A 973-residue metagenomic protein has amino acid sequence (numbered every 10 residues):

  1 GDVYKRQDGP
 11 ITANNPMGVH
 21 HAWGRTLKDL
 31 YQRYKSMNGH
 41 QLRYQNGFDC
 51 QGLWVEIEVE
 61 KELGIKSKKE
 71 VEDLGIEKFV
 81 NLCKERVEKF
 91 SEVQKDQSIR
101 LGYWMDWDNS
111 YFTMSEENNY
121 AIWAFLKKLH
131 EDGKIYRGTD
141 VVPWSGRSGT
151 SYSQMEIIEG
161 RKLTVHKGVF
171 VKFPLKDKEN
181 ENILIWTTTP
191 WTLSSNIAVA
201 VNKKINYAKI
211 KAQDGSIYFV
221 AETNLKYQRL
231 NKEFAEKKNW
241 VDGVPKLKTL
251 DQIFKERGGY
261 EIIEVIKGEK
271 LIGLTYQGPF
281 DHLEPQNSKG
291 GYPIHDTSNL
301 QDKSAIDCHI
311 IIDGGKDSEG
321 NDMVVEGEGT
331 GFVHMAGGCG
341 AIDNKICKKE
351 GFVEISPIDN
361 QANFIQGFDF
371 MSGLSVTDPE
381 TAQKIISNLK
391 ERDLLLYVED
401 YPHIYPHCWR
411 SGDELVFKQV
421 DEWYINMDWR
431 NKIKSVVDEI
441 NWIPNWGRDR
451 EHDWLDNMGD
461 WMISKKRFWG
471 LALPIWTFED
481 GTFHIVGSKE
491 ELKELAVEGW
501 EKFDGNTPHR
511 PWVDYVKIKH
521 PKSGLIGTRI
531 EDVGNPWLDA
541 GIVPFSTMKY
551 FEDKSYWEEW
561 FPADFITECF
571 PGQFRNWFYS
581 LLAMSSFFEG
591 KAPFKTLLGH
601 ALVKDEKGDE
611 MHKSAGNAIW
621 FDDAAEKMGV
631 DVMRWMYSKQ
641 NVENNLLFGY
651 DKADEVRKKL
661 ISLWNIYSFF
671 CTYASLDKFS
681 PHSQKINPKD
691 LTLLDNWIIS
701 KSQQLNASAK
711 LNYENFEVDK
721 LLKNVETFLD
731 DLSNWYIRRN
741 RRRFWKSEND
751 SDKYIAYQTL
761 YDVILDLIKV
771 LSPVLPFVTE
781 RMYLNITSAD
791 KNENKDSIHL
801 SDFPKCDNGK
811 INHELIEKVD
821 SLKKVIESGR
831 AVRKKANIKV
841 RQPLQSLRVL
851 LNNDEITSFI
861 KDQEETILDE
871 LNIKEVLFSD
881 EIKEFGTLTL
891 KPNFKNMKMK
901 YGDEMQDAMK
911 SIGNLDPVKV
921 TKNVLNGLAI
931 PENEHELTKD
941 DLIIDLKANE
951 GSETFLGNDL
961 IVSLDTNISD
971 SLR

Functional and structural regions predicted by a protein language model:
G1-D2, E60-S194, N239-G243, G273 (+13 more regions): Residue patterns forming the tRNA-binding/recognition surfaces of aminoacyl-tRNA synthetases and related DALR
V3-Q7: Conserved small/polar residues in nucleotide/adenosyl-binding loops
T12, P16, H20-A22, G47 (+10 more regions): Conserved phosphate/anionic-ligand binding catalytic regions in large, soluble enzymes, centered on
H21-R25, A341-I346, S580-E589, V725: Alpha-helical support elements that line or immediately flank enzyme active sites and cofactor-binding pockets
D29, Q41, S195, I205-Y207 (+3 more regions): Catalytic alpha/beta core of large soluble enzyme barrels
I57-K61, W191-K204, I210, Q228-K232 (+4 more regions): Short active-site loop/helix that positions an aromatic residue
G168-F170, D453-L538, I542, F588-E626 (+3 more regions): Feature 926 captures the class I aminoacyl-tRNA synthetase adenylation module centered on the KMSKS loop
P285-I312, R529-A563, K595, N734-I737 (+1 more regions): Active-site-adjacent "gating/activation" loops or surface patches in catalytic cores
